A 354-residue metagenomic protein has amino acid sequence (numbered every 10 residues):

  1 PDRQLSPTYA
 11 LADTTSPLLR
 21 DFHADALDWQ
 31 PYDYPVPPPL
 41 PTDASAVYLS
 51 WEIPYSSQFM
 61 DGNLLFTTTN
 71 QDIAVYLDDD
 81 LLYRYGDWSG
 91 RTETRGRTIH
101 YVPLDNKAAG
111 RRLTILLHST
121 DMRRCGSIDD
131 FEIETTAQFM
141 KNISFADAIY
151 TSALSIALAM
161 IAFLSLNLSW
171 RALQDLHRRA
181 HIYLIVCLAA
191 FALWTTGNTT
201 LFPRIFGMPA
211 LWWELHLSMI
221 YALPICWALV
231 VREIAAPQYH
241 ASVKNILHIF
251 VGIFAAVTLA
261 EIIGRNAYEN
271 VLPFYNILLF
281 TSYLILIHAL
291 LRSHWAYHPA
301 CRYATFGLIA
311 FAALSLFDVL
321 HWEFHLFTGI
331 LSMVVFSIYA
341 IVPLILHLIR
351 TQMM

Functional and structural regions predicted by a protein language model:
P1-P41, L116-F145, A172: Accessory carbohydrate-binding/adhesion or oligomerization-edge regions at the termini of glycan-active proteins
Y32-P38, D80-I99: Solvent-exposed beta-strand/loop surfaces of large extracellular or lumenal domains
P41-S56: Short beta-strands within extracellular/lumenal beta-sheet-rich domains
Q58-L77, L113-I115: Aromatic-lined ligand-binding clefts that engage carbohydrates, nucleic acids, or primary amines
T98-R112: Short, surface-exposed tryptophan/glycine-enriched loops that mediate extracellular molecular recognition
T135, M140-L173, P273-H294, V334: First transmembrane helix
R178-I182, C187-G197: Hydrophobic alpha-helical transmembrane segments corresponding to the first two to three helices of multi-pass helical
F191-M354: Interfacial "cap-and-anchor" motif at the non-cytosolic start of specific transmembrane alpha-helices
